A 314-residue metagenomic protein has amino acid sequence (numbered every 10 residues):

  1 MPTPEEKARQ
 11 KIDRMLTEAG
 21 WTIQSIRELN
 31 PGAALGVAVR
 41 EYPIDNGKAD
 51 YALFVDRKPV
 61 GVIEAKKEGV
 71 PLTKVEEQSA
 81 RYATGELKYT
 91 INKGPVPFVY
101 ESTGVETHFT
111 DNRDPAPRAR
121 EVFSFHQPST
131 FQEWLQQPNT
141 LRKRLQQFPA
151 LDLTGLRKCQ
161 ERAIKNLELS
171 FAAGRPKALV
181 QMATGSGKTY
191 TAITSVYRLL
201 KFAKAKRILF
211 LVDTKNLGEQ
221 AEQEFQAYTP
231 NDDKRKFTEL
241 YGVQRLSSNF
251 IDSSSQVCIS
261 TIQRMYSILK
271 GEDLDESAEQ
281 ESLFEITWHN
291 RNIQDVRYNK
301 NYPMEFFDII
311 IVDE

Functional and structural regions predicted by a protein language model:
M1-R207, N216-D232, S253-V257, Q263 (+3 more regions): ATP-dependent helicase/translocase motor core
F210: Conserved SAM-binding loop
K215, F237-S248, T261-S267: Conserved helicase motor
K236-V243, I286-V296: Short gly/ser/thr-rich secondary-structure transition/capping motifs
S247-F250, D295-N299: Conserved alpha-helical scaffold flanking the Walker A/P-loop in AAA+ ATPase domains
T261, D313-E314: Walker B catalytic acidic pair
K300-F306: Short, conserved loop/helix-junction motifs that constitute active-site signature segments in enzyme catalytic cores
I310: Hydrophobic beta-strand segment of the Class I
